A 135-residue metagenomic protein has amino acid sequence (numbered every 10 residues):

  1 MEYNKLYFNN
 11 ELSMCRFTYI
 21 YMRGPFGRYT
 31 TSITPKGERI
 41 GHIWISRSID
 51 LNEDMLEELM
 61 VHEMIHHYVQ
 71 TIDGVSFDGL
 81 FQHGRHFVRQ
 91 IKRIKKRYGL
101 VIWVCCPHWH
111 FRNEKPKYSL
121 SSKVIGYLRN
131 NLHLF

Functional and structural regions predicted by a protein language model:
M1-D54, T71-F135: Metalloprotease/metallohydrolase-associated module, dominated by Zn2+-dependent proteases
E58-T71: Active-site recognition of the HExxH zinc-binding catalytic motif
